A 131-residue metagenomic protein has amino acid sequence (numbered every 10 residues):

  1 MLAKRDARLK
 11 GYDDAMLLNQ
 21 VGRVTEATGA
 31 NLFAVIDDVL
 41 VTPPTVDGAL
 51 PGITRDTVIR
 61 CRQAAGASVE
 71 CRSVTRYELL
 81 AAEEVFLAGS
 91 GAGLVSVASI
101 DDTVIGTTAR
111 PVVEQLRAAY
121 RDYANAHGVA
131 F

Functional and structural regions predicted by a protein language model:
M1-F131: Helix-start/capping segments and mature chain N-termini
